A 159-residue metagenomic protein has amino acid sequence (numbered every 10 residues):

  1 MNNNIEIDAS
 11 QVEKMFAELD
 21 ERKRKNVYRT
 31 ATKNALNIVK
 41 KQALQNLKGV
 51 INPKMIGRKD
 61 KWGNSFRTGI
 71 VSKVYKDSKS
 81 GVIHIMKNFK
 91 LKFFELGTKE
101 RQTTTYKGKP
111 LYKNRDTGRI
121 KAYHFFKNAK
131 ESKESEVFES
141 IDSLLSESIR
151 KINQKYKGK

Functional and structural regions predicted by a protein language model:
M1-V82, T104-K159: Short, Lys/Arg-rich flexible segments
D77-G97: Mid-chain, well-packed structural core segment of small domains
E95, E100-Q102, N114: Low-complexity intrinsically disordered segments
